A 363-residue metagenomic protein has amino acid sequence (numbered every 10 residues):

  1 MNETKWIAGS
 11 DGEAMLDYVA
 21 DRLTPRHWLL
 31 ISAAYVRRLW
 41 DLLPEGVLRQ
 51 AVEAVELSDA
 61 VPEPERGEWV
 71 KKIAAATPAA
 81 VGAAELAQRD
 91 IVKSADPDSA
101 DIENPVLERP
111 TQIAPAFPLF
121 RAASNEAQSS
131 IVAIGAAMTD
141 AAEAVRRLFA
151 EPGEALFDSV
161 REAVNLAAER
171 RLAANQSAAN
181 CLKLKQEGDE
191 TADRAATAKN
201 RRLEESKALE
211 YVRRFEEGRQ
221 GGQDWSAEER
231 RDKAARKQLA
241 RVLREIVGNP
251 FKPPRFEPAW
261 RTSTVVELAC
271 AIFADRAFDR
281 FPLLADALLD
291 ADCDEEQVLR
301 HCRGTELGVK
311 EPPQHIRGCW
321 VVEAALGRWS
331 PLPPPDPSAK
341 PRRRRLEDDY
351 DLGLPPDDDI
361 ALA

Functional and structural regions predicted by a protein language model:
N2-R343, I360-A363: Structured binding/interaction patches within domain cores
R345-E347, D351, D359: Acidic, low-complexity intrinsically disordered tails
